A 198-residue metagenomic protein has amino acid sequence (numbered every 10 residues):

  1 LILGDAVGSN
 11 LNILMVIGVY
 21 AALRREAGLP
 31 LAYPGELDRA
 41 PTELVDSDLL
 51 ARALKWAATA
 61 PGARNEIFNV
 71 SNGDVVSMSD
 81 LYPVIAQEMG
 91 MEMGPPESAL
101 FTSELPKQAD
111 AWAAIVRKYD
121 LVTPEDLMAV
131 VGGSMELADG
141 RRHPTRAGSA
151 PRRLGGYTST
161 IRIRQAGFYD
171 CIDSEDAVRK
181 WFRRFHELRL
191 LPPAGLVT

Functional and structural regions predicted by a protein language model:
L1-R52, I85: NAD(P)-dependent short-chain dehydrogenase/reductase
D5-A6, D80, G167, I172: Activation segment
N12-G18, R164-V197: C-terminal/domain-terminus segments
G35-E36, S149, S159, D176: Residue-level signal for the start and early helices of compact helical domains
G35-R39, E66, A166-G167: Glycine- and acidic
L44, V75, C171-I172: Short, solvent-exposed loop/helix junctions and linker helices that flank or host conserved functional motifs
L50-A147, P151-L154, S159-I161, Q165 (+3 more regions): Mid/C-terminal beta-alpha module of Rossmann-like enzyme folds, strongest in SDR-family dehydrogenases/epimerases
